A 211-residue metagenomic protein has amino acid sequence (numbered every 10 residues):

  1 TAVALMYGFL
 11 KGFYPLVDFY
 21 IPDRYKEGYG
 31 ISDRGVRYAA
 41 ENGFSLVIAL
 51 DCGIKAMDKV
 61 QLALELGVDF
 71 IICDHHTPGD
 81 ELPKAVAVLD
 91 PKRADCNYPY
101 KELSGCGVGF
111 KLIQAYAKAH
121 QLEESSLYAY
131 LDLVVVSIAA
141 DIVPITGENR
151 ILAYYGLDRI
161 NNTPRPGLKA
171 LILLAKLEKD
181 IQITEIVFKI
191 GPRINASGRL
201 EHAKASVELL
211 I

Functional and structural regions predicted by a protein language model:
T1-I211: Replace "Mg2+/Mn2+-dependent" with "divalent metal-dependent
